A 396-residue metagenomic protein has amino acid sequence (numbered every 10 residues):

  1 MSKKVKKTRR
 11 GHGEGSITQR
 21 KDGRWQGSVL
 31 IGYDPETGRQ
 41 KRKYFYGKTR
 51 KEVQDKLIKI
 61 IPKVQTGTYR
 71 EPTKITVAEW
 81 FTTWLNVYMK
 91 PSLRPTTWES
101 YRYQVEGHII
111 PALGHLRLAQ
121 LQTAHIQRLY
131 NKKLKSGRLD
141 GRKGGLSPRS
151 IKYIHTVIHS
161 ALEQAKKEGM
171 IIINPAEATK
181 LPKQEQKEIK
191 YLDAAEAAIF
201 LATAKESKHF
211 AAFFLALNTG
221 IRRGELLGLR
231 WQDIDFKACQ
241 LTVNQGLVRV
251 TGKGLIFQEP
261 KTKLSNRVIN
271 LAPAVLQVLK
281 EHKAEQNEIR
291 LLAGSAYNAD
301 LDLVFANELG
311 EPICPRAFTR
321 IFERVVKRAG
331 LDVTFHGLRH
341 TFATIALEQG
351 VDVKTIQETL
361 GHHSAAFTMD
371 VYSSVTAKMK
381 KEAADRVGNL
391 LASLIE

Functional and structural regions predicted by a protein language model:
M1-I75, E79-P91, T96-Y103, R128-N131 (+6 more regions): Basic/aromatic DNA-contact patch characteristic of tyrosine site-specific recombinases
M1-K4, A238, T251-V275, E281 (+4 more regions): C-terminal secondary-structure termini that scaffold catalytic or DNA-interacting sites
R9-R10, L139-G144, L201-S207, T219 (+3 more regions): Short, basic (Lys/Arg/His-rich) helix/loop patches that form interaction surfaces in the mid-to-C-terminal regions
K43, R50, T96, A238-T242 (+2 more regions): C-terminal catalytic core of Y-nucleophile DNA break-rejoin enzymes
K48, K183-K187, Y191, G246-L247 (+2 more regions): Catalytic-site neighborhood detector that most strongly recognizes the C-terminal catalytic loop/helix of tyrosine
K56, T73-K166, A178-L181, L301-V304 (+2 more regions): Short, Lys/Arg-enriched alpha-helical recognition elements, typified by the DNA-recognition helix
R142-P148, K152-I154, A165-W231, F236-K237 (+7 more regions): Basic, Lys/Arg- and aromatic-enriched nucleic-acid-binding interface segment
D233-Q240, L331-D332, V351-S373: Short, polar N-cap/turn motifs at the start of nucleic acid-interacting alpha helices
